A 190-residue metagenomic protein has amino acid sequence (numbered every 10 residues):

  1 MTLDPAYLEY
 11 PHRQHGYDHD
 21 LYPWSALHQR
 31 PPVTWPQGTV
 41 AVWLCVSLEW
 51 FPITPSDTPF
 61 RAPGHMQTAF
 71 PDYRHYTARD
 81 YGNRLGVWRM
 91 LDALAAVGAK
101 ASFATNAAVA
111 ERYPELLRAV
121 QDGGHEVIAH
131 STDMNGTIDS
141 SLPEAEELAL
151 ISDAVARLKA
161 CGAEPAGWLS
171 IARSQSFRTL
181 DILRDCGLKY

Functional and structural regions predicted by a protein language model:
M1-S102, E115-R118, D122, S140-S141 (+2 more regions): Terminal accessory/targeting
S47-L48, A108, S131: Active-site metal-binding loops of divalent metal-dependent hydrolases
S102-A104, I128, L169, K189: Structural detector of well-ordered beta-strand residues that form the stable sheet scaffold of enzyme domains
T105-V109, W168-S176: Short, solvent-exposed turn/loop segments enriched in Gly/Ser/Thr/Pro and often Arg
R112-P114, A145: Active-site-adjacent beta->alpha loops and helix N-cap segments on the catalytic face of soluble alpha/beta enzymes
G124-N135, L148, R184-Y190: Acidic, His- and aromatic-enriched active-site or binding-groove loops in soluble protein domains that engage sugars
M134-G136, S174-F177: Active-site environment of divalent metal-dependent phosphoester hydrolases
N135-K159: Alpha-helical scaffold elements lining the catalytic groove of polysaccharide deacetylases
